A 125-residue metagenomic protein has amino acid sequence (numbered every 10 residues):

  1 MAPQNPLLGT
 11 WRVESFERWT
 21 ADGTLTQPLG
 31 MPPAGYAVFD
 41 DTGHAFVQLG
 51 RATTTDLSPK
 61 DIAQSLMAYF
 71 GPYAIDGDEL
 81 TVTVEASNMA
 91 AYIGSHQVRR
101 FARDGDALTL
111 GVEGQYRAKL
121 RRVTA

Functional and structural regions predicted by a protein language model:
M1-A125: Lipid interaction determinants
